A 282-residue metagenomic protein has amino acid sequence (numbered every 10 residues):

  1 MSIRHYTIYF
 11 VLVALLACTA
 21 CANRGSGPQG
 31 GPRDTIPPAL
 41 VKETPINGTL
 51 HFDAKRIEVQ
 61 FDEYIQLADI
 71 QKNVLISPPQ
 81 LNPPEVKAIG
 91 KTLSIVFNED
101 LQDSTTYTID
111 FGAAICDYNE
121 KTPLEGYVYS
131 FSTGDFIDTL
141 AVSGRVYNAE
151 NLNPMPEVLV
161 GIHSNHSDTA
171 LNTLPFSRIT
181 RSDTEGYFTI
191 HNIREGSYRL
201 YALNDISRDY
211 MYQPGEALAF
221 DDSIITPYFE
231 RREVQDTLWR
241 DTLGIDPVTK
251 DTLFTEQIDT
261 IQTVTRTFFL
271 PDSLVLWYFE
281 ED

Functional and structural regions predicted by a protein language model:
M1-F10: Bacterial N-terminal signal peptides that target proteins for export
I3, C21-E185, T189-N192, S197-L203 (+3 more regions): Acidic, low-complexity Ser/Thr/Gly/Pro-rich repeat segments typical of extracellular/periplasmic and surface-exposed
Y9-T19: Bacterial N-terminal signal peptides
D209: Acidic carboxylate motifs that coordinate Ca2+ or other divalent cations, activating on Asp/Glu
V234-L238: N-terminal acidic, proline/glycine-rich, low-complexity intrinsically disordered segments
